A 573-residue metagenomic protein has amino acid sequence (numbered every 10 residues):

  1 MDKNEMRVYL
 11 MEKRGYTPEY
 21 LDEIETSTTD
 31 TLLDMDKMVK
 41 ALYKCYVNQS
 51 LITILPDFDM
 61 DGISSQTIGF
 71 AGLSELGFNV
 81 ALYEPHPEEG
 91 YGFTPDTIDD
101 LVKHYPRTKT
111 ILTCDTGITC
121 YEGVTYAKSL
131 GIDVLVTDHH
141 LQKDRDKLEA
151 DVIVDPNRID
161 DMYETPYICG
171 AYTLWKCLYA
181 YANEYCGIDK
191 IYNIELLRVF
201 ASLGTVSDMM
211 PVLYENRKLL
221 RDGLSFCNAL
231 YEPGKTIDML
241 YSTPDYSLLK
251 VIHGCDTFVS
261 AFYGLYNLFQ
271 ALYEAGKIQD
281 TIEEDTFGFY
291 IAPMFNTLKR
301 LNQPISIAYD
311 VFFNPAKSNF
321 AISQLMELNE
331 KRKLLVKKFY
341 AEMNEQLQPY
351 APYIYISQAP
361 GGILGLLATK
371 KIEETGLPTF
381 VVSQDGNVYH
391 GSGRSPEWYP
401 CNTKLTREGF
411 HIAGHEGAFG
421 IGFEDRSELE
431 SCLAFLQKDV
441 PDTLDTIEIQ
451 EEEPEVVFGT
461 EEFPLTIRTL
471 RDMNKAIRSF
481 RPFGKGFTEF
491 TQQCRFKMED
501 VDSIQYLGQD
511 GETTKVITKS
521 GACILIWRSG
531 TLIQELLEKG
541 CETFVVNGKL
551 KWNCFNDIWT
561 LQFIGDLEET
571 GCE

Functional and structural regions predicted by a protein language model:
D2-T110, L130, N183-P441, E448-F458 (+1 more regions): Hydrophobic helix-and-loop "lid/oligomerization" segment in the mid-to-C-terminal part of catalytic domains
L101-H104, I111-K128, I132-I194, R198-M210 (+1 more regions): Conserved phosphate-handling catalytic cores of large alpha/beta enzymes
E122-A127, L367-K370, D472: A short acidic, amphipathic alpha-helical/loop segment
F419, E428-C432, P454-F463, L532-Q534 (+1 more regions): OB-fold single-stranded nucleic acid-binding module
E462-F490: Short Lys/Arg-enriched alpha/beta "domain-start" segment
K485-E512, V516, F544-L550: Structural detector for short beta-strands of small beta-barrel domains
K515-S520, L561-G565: Short, acidic/hydrophobic/Gly-rich beta-strand patch recurrent on exposed beta strands that often constitutes part
S520-E538: Beta-strand/loop nucleic-acid-binding surfaces
